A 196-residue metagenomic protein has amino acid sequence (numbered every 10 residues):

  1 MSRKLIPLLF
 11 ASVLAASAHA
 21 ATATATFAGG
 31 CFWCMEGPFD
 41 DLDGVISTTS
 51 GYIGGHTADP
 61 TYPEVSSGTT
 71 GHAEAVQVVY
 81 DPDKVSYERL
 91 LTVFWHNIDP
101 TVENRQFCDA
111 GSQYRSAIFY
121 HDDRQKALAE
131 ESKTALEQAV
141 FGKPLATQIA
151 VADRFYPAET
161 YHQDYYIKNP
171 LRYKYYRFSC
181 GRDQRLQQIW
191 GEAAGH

Functional and structural regions predicted by a protein language model:
S2, H19-H196: Flexible coil/turn and secondary-structure edge motifs
R3-S17: Bacterial N-terminal signal peptides
